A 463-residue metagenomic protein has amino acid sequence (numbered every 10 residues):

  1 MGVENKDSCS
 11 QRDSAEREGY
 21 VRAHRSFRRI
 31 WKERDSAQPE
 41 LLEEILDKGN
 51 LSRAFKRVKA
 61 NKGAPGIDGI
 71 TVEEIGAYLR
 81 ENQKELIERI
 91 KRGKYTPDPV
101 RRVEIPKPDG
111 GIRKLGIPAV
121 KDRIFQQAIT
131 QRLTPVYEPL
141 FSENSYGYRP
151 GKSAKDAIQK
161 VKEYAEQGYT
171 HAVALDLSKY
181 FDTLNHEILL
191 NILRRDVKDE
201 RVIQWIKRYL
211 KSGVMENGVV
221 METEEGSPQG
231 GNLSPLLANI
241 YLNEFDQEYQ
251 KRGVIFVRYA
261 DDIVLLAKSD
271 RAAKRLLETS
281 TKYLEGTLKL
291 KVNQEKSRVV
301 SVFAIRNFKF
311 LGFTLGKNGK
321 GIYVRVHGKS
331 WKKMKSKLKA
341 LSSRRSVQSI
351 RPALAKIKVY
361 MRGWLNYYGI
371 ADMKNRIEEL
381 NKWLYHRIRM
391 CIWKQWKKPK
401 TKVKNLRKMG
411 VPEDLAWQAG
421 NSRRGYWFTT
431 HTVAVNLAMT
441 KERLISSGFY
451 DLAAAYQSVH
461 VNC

Functional and structural regions predicted by a protein language model:
M1-Y78: Non-catalytic, polymerase-adjacent accessory regions of viral genome-replication enzymes
L46, L51, P99-R101, P108 (+1 more regions): Core structural elements
L79, Q83, N381-I388: Short amphipathic alpha-helical coiled-coil/interface segments
R89-E104, P108, L140-V302, N307: Conserved polymerase palm-domain catalytic core
K211, T287-A355, Y360-R362: A conserved non-catalytic segment of reverse transcriptases and RNA-directed RNA polymerases corresponding to the late
E222-E225, Y323, K339-A353, W364-R376 (+2 more regions): Short, solvent-exposed helix-loop connector elements
K296-I305, I357-Y360, I377-Y385, K400-M409: A glycine-rich phosphate-binding loop feature that marks nucleotide/adenosyl-phosphate handling sites
R387, W396-C463: Extended C-terminal regions of large enzymes
